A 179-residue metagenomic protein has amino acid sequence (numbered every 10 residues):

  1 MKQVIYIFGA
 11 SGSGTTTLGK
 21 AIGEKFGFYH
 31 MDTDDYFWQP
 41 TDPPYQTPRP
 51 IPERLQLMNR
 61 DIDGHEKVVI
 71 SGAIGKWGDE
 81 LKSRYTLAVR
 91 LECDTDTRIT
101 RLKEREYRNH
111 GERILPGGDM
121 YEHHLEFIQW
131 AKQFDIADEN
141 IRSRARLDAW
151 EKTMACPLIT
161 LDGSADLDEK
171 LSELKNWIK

Functional and structural regions predicted by a protein language model:
V4: Walker A (P-loop) ATP-phosphate-binding motif of ABC ATPase nucleotide-binding domains
I7: Hydrophobic anchor at the beta1->P-loop junction of P-loop NTPases
S11: The conserved Walker
T15-T16: Walker A/P-loop
K20, E24-D63: Conserved substrate/cofactor phosphate-moiety recognition/catalytic segment in nucleotide-dependent phosphotransferases
I51-D96: Glycine-rich phosphate-binding loop used to anchor ATP phosphates in small-molecule kinases, encompassing both
E92-R142: A glycine- and Lys/Arg-enriched "phosphate-lid" helix/loop adjacent to the NTP-binding pocket of small-molecule kinases
Q129-K179: NTP-dependent small-molecule kinase module
